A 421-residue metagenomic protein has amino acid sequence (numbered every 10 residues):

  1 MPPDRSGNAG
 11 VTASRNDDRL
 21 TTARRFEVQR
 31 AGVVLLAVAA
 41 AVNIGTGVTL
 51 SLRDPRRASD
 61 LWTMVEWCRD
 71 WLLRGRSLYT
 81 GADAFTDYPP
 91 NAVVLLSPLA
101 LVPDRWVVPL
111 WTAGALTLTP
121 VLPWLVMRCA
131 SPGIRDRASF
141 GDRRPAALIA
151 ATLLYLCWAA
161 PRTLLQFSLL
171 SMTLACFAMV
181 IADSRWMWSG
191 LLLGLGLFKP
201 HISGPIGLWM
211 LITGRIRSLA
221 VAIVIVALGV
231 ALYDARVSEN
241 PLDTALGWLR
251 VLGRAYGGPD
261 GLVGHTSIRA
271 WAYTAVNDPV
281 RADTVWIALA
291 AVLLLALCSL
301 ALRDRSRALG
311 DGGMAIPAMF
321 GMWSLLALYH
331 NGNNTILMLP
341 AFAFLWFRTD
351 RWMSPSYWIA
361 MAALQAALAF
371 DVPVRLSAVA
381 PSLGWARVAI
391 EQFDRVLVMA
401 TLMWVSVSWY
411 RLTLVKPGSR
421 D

Functional and structural regions predicted by a protein language model:
M1-P3, F198, D371: Selective for proline/serine-rich intrinsically disordered segments in cytosolic/nuclear regulatory regions
P3-S6, G194: Hydrophobic residues within membrane-embedded alpha helices
D4, G10-W188, M210-T335, L339 (+1 more regions): Primarily membrane-embedded glycan-assembly and transfer machineries that use lipid-linked glycans
N8, D17-D18, T22-A23, L192 (+3 more regions): Helix-centric, low-specificity signal for extended rod-like, repetitive segments
A41, G194, F198, L345-F347: Hydrophobic alpha-helical segments of integral membrane proteins
L50, W346-D421: Aromatic-enriched
M187-T213: Voltage-sensor/pore transmembrane module of 6-TM cation channels
I336-T349: Alpha-helical transmembrane segments in multipass membrane proteins, preferentially the mid-helix core
